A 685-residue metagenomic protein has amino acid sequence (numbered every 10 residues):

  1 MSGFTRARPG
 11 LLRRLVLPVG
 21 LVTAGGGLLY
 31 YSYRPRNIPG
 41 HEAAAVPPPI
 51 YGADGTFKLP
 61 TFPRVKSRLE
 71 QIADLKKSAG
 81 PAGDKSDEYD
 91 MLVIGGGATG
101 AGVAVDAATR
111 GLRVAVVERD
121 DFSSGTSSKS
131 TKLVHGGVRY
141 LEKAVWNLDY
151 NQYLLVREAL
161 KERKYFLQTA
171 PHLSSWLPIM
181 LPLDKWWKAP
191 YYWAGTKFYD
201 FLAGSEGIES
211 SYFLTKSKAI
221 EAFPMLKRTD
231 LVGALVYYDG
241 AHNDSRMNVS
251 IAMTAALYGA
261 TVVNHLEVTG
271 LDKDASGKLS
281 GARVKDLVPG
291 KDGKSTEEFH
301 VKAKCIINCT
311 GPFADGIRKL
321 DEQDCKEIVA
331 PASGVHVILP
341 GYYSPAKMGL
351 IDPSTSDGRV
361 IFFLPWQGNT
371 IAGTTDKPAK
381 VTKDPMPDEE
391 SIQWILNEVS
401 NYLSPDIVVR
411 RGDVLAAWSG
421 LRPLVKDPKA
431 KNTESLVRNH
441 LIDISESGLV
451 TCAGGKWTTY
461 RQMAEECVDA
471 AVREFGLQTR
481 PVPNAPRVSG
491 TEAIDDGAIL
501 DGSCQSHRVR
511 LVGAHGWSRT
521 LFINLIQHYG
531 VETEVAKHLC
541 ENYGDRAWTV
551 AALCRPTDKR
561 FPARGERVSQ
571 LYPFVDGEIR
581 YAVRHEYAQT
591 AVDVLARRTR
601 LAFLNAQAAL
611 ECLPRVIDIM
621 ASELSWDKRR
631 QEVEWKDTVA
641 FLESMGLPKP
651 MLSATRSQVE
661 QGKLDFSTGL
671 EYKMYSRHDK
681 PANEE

Functional and structural regions predicted by a protein language model:
S2-M91, T109: Extreme N-terminal leader/targeting segments of oxidoreductases
D87-Y89, K291-C305: Core beta-strand elements of the Rossmann-like FAD/NAD(P) dinucleotide-binding domain in flavoenzyme oxidoreductases
E88-V116: N-terminal Rossmann-like FAD-binding beta1-loop-alpha1 element of flavoenzymes
V93-I94, V301-G311: Short hydrophobic core segments
A108-S130: Glycine-rich FAD pyrophosphate-binding loop
D120, L173-W176, M180, D184-K197 (+13 more regions): C-terminal accessory subdomains/tails of enzymes that are appended
S123-R157, L226: Glycine-rich active-site loop/strand segments that organize a redox cofactor
N264-S280, K285-V288: A conserved short coil-to-beta-strand element within the FAD-binding core of flavoproteins
